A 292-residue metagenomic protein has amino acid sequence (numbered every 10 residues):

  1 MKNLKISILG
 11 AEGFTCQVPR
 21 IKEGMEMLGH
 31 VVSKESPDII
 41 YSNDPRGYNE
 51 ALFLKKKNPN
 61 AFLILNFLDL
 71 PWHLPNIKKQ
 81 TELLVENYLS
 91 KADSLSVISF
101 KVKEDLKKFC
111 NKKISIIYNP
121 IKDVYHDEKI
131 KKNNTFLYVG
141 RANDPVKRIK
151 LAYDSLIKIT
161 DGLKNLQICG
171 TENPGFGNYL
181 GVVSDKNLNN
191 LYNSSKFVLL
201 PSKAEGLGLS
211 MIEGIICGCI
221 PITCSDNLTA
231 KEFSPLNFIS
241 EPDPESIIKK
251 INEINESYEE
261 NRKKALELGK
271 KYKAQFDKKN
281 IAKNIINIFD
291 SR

Functional and structural regions predicted by a protein language model:
I39-Y41, L54-H73, S96: Active-site proximal beta-strand in glycosyltransferases
K78-S94: Membrane-proximal helix-turn-helix segments that form the acceptor-binding/catalytic region of lipid-linked
L89, N190-S195: Short alpha-helical donor nucleotide-sugar binding micro-motif in glycosyltransferases
K101, P120: Carbohydrate-associated surface elements
E128-K147, Y153-I157: Conserved donor-binding/catalytic core segment of Leloir-type glycosyltransferases
K203: Aromatic "clamp/platform" in nucleotide-sugar-dependent glycosyltransferases that forms part of the donor/acceptor
C224, S234-E245, N252-E259: Conserved acidic donor-binding segment of nucleotide-sugar-dependent glycosyltransferases
E256-D290: A charged, aromatic-enriched C-terminal amphipathic alpha-helix characteristic of glycosyltransferases across folds
